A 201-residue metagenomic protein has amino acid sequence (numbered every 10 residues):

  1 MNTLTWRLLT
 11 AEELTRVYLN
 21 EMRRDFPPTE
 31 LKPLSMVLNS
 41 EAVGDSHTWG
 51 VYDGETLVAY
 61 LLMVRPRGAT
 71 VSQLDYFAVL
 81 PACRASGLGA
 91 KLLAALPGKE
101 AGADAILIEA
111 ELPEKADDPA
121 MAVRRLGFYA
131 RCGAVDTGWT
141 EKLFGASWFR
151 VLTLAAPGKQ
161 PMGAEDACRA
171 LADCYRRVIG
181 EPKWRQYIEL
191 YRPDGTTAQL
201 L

Functional and structural regions predicted by a protein language model:
M1-M36, L154, A170-D173, R177-E181: Short amphipathic alpha-helix that is part of the acyltransferase structural core
N2, D104-L201: Terminal substrate-recognition subdomain of acyl/acetyltransferases
N39-G44: Short loop/turn motifs at secondary-structure junctions and domain boundaries
H47-W49, T70-S72, S147-L152: Short beta-strand micro-motifs in enzyme catalytic cores
G50, T56-R65, V71-A78: Conserved beta-strand in the GNAT
Y52-G54, L154-A155: Active-site beta-strand termini and strand-to-loop segments that position acidic
R65-L74, R84, G102-D104, F144-A146: A conserved beta-turn-beta hairpin within the catalytic core of GNAT-like acetyltransferases that forms part
V79, A85-E100: Conserved acetyl-CoA-binding loop-helix of GNAT-fold acetyltransferases
